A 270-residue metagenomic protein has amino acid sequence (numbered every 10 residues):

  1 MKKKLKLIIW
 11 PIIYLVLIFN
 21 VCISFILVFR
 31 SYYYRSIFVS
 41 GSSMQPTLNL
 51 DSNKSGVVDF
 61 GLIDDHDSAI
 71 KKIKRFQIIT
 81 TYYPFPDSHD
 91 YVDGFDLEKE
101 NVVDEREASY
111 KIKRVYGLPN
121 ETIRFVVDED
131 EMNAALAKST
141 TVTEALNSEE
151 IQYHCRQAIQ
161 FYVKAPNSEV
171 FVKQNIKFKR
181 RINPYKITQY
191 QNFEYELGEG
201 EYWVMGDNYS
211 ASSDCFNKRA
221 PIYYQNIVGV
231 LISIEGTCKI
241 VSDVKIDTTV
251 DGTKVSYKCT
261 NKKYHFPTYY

Functional and structural regions predicted by a protein language model:
L5-I13, R35-F38, L50-Y270: Soluble "head" domains of membrane/secretory-pathway proteins
W10-R30: Hydrophobic membrane-insertion alpha-helices, especially the h-region of bacterial N-terminal signal peptides
V28-L48: N-terminal hydrophobic targeting segments that direct proteins to the cell envelope
